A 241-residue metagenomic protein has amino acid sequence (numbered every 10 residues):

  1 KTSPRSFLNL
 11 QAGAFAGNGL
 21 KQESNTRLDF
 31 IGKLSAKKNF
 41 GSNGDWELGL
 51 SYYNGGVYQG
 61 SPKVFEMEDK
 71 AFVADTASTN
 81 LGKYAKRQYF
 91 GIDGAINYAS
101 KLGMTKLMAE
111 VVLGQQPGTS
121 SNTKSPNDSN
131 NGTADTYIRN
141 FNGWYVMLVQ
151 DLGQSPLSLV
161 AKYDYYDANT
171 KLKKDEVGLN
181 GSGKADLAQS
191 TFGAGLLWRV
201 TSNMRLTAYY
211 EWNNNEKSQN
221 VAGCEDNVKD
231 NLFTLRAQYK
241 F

Functional and structural regions predicted by a protein language model:
K1-G56: Aromatic- and glycine-enriched pocket-lining scaffold segments that form the walls of small-molecule binding clefts
G44-F241: Outer-membrane beta-barrel pore domains
